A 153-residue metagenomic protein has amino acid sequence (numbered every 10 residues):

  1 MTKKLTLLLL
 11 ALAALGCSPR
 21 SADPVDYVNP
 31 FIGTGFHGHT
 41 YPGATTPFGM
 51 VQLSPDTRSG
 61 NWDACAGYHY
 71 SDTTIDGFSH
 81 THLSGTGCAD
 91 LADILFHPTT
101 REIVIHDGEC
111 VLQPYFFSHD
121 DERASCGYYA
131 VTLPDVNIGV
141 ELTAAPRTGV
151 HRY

Functional and structural regions predicted by a protein language model:
T2-L9: Sec-dependent signal peptide recognition, specifically the positively charged N-region followed immediately by
L15-G16: C-terminal motif of bacterial Sec signal peptides marking the signal peptidase cleavage site
R20-R152: Accessory carbohydrate-recognition regions in carbohydrate-active enzymes
